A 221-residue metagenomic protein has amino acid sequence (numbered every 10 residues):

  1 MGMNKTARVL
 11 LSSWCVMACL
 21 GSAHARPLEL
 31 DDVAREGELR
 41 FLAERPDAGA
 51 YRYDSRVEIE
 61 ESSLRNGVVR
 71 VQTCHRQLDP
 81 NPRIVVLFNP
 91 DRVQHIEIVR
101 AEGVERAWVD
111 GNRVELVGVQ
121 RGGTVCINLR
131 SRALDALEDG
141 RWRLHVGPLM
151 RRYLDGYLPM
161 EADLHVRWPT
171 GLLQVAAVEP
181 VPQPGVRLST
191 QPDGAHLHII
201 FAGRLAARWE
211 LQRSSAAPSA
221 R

Functional and structural regions predicted by a protein language model:
M1-T6: N-terminal secretory signal peptides that target proteins for export/translocation
L10-C19: Bacterial N-terminal signal peptides
A25-L64, G156, L197: N-terminal, polar/Ser/Thr-rich
A34-E38, L78-D110, G156-G185: Solvent-exposed beta-hairpin/edge-strand motifs
E58-S62, C74-H75, R113-V119, M150-Y153 (+1 more regions): Beta-strand-rich interaction surfaces with strong enrichment in secreted/lumenal proteins
G67-Q77: Short, well-ordered beta-strand segments enriched in hydrophobic/aromatic residues
H95-H145, Q191-A206, E210-Q212: A surface-exposed beta-strand-loop module
N112-V186: Surface-exposed, acidic/Ser/Thr-rich flexible loop segments
